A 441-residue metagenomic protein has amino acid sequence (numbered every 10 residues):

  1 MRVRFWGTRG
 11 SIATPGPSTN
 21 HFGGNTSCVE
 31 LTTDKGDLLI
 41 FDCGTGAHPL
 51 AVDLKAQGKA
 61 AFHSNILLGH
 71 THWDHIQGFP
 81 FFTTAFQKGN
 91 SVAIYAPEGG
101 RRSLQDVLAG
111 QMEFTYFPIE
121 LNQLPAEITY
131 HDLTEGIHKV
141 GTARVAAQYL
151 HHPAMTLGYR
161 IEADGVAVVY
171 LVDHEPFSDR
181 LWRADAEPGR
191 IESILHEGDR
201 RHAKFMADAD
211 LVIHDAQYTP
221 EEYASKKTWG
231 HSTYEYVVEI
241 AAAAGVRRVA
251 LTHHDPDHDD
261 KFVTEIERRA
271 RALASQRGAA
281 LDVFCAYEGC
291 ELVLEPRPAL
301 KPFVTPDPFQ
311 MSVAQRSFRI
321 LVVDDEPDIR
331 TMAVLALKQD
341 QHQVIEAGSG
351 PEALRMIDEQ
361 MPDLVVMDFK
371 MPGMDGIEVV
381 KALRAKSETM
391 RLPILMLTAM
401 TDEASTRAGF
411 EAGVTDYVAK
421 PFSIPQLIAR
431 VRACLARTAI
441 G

Functional and structural regions predicted by a protein language model:
M1-R183, H202-A203, D259-V304: Binuclear metal-dependent hydrolase catalytic cores
F177-D282, Y287: Cap/insert and terminal regions of metallo-dependent hydrolase folds
T331-Q339: Charged docking surfaces used in two-component/phosphorelay signaling
G348-E352, D375-K381, E388: Acidic catalytic/metal-coordinating carboxylates
Q360-V366: Active-site beta3 strand of CheY-like receiver
E378, T401-V418: Alpha4 helix (beta4-alpha4-beta5 surface) of REC/receiver domains from two-component response regulators
F422-R432: C-terminal output helix
